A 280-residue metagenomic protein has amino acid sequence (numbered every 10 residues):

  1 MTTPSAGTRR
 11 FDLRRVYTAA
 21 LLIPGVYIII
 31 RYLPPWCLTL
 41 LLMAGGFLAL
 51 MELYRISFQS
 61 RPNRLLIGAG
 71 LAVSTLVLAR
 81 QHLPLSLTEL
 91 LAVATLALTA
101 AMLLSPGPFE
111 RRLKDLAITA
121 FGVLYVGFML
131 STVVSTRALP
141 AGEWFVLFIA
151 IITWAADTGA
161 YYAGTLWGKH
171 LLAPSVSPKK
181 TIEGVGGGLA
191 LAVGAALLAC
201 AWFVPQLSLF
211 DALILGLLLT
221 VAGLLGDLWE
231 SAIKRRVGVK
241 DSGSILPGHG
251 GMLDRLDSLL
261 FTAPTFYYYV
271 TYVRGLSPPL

Functional and structural regions predicted by a protein language model:
T2-L217: Membrane-embedded alpha-helical bundles of polytopic integral membrane proteins
E52, D157, D227, D254-D257: Acidic active-site catalytic centers that drive phospho-/nucleotidyl reactions and related ester hydrolyses
W154-T165, A222-R235: Short helical (or helix-break) motifs at transmembrane helix termini and adjacent helical loops in multi-pass membrane
T165-L166, K234-V237, L260, T265: Re-entrant/interfacial helical elements at transmembrane boundaries that shape and gate the permeation pathway
R236-L259: Interfacial loop-to-transmembrane junctions
R255-T271: Final/C-terminal transmembrane alpha-helix of multipass membrane proteins
Y269-L280: Juxtamembrane boundary at the C-terminal end of a transmembrane helix
